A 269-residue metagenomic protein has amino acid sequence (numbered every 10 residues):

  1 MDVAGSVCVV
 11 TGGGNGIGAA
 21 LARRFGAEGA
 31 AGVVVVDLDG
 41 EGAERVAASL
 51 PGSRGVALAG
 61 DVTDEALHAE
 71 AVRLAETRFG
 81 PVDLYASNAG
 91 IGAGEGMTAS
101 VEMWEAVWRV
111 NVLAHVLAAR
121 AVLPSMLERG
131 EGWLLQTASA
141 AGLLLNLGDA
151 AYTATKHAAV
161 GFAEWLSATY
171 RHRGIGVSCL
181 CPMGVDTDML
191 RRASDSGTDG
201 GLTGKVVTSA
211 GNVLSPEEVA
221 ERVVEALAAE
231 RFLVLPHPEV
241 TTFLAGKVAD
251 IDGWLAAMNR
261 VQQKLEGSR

Functional and structural regions predicted by a protein language model:
V7, G14-N15: Conserved glycine-rich cofactor-binding loop
A30-R45: Conserved glycine-rich Rossmann-like NAD(P)H-binding loop of the short-chain dehydrogenase/reductase
G40-E41, A59-E70, V101: The beta1-alpha1 cofactor-binding region of Rossmann-like NAD(H)/NADP(H)-dependent oxidoreductases
I91-E105, E128, G148-A151: Conserved mid-core segment of classical short-chain dehydrogenase/reductases
A119, T155: Active-site helix of classical SDR
S139: Residue(s) in the substrate-gating loop at a strand-loop-helix junction that position the organic substrate next
A168-P238: SDR active-site lid
